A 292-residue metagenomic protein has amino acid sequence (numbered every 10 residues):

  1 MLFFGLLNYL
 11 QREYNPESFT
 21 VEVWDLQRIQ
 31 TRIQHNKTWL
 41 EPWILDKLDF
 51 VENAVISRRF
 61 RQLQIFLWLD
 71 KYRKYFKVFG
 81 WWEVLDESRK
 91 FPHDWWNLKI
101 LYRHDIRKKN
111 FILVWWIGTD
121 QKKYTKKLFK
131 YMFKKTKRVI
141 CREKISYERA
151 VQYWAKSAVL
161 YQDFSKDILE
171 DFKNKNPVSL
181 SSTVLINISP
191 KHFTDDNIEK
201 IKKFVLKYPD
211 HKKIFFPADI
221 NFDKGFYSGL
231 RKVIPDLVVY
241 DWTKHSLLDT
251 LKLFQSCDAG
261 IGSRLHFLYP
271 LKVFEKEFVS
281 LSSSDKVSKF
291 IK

Functional and structural regions predicted by a protein language model:
M1-K292: Active-site anion-handling motifs in enzyme catalytic cores
